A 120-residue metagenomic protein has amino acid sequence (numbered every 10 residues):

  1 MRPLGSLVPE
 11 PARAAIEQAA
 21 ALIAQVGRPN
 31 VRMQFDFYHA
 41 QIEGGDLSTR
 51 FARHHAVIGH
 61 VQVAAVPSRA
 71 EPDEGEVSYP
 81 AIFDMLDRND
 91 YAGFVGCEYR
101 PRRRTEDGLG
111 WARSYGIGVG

Functional and structural regions predicted by a protein language model:
M1-P3, G96: Short beta-strand segments at enzyme active-site cores
L4-P11: Surface-exposed cleft-lining segments at the edges of enzyme active sites
R13-G120: Histidine-acidic metal/acid-base catalytic patches
